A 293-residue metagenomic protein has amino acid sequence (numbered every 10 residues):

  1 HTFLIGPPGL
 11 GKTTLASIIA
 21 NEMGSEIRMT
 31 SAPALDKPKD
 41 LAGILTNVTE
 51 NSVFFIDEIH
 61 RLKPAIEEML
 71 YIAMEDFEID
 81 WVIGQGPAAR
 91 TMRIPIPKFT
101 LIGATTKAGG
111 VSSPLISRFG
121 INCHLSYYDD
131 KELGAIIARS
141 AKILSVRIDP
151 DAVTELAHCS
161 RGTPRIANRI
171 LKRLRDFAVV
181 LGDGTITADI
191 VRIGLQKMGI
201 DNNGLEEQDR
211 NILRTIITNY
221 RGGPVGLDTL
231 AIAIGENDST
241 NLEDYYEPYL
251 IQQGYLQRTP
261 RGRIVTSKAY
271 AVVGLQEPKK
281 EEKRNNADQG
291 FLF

Functional and structural regions predicted by a protein language model:
H1-A32, G43-E50, Y71, T106: Walker A/P-loop
I19, P38, S52-V82, A108-R118: Conserved AAA+/SF3 P-loop NTPase catalytic/coupling segment centered on the Walker-B
G84-A104: AAA+/SF3 P-loop NTPase mechanochemical coupling elements
G110-H158, R169: Conserved AAA+ ATPase core "coupling" helix
D149-P150, S160-R175, T185-T187, L205-E207 (+1 more regions): The conserved phosphate-sensing helix
V153, L171, D176-G199, D209 (+1 more regions): Conserved C-terminal helix/linker of AAA+ ATPases
V191, Q196-P224: Winged-helix-like regulatory helical subdomains adjacent to P-loop NTPase cores
I216-F293: Terminal-proximal interaction/regulatory segments of ATP-powered molecular machines
